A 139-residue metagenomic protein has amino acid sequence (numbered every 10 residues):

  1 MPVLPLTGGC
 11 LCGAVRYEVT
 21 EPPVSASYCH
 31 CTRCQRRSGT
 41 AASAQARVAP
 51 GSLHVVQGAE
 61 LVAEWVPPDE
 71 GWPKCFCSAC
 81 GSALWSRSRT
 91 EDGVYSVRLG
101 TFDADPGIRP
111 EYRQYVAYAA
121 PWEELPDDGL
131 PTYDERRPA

Functional and structural regions predicted by a protein language model:
M1-A139: A short Gly-Trp-Pro
